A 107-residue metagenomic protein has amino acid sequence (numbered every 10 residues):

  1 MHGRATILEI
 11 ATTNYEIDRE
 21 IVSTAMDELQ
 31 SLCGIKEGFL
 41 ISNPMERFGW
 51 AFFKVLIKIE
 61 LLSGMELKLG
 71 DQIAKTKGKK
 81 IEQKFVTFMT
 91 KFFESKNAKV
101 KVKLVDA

Functional and structural regions predicted by a protein language model:
M1-D27: Short, extreme N-terminal segment that most often corresponds to the first beta-strand
M1-I7, F48-F52, S95-N97: A general secondary-structure signal for short beta-strands and their flanking turns/coil in non-transmembrane regions
I10, I17, E37-G38, L61 (+1 more regions): Intrinsic disorder/low-complexity segments enriched in polar/small residues
A11-T13, L56-K58, K103-V105: A structural detector for beta-sheet-dominated domains
I17-N43: Short, flexible N-terminal segments of the mature chain
E20-E28, S63-F88: Extended Gly/Ser/Thr-rich low-complexity repeat segments, especially those forming or decorating extracellular
C33-K79: Short, intrinsically disordered low-complexity segments
I35, I73-A107: Conserved short beta-strand edge segments in small beta-sheet-based binding/regulatory domains
